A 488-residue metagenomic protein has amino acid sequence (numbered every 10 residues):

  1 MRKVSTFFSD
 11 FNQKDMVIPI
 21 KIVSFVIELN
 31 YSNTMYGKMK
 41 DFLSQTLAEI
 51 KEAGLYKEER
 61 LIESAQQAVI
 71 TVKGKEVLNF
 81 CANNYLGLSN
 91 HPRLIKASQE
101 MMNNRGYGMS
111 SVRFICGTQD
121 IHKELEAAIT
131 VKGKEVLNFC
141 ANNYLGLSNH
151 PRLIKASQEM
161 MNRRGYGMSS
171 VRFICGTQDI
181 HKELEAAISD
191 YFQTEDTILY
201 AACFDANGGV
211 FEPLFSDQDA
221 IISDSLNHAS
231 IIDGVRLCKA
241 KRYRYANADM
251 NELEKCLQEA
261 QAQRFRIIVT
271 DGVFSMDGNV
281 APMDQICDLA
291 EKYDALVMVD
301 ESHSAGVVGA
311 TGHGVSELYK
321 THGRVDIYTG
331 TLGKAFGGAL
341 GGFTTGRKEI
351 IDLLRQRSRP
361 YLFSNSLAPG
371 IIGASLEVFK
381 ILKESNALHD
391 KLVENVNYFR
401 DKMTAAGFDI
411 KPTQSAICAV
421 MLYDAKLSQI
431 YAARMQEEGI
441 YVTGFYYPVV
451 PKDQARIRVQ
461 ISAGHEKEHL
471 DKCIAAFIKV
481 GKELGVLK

Functional and structural regions predicted by a protein language model:
T6, Y31-T34, P92, K96-E100 (+7 more regions): PLP-dependent enzyme catalytic core of the Aspartate aminotransferase-like
Q45, E49-G108, E126-Y166, A295: N-terminal "arm"/small-domain region of PLP-dependent enzymes with the aminotransferase-like
E59, D390-F399, T404-G439, V449 (+2 more regions): Conserved PLP-binding catalytic core of the aspartate aminotransferase-like
C81-N84, C140-N143, K380, A416-K426 (+1 more regions): Conserved PLP-binding active-site segment of the aspartate aminotransferase-like
R113, V171-C175, E185-G209: Short loop-beta-helix segment that forms the pyridoxal 5′-phosphate
N143, Y243, N247-V299: Active-site phosphate-binding strand-loop segment of PLP-dependent enzymes
V210-A229: Conserved PLP-anchoring active-site segment centered on the Schiff-base-forming lysine
Y293-L296, H303, V308-Q414, L427: Active-site C-terminal subdomain of aminotransferase-like
